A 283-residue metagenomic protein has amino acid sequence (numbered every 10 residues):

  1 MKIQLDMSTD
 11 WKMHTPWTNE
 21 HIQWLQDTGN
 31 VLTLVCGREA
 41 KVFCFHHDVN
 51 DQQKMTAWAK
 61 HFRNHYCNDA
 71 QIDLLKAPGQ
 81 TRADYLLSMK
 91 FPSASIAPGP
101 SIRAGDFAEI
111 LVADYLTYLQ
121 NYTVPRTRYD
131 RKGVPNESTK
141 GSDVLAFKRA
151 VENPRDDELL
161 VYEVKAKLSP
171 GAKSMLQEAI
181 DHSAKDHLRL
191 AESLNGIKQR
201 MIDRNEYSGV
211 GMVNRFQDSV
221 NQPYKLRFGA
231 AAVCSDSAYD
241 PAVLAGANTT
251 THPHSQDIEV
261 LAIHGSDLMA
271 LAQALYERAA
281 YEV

Functional and structural regions predicted by a protein language model:
M1-R82, K90, E277-V283: Nuclease-adjacent, charged terminal/linker segments that flank catalytic cores
I22, L226-V283: Non-catalytic C-terminal interaction segments of nucleic acid-processing enzymes
F91-A113, G133-P135: A short, highly charged nucleic-acid-interacting micro-segment common to nuclease and nuclease-linked defense proteins
S95, N136-A146: Charged, often glycine-rich, active-site loop that binds/positions anionic groups
L116, V144-A146, L160-A166: Conserved catalytic cores of phosphodiester-cleaving nucleases, focusing on short active-site segments
L119-E137: A short acidic/basic microdomain associated with nuclease active sites
A150-D157: Short, solvent-exposed loop/turn segments that connect beta-strands within catalytic domains and beta-strand-rich
P170-Y239: Acidic, metal/cofactor-coordinating or nucleic-acid-engaging core segments within structured domains
